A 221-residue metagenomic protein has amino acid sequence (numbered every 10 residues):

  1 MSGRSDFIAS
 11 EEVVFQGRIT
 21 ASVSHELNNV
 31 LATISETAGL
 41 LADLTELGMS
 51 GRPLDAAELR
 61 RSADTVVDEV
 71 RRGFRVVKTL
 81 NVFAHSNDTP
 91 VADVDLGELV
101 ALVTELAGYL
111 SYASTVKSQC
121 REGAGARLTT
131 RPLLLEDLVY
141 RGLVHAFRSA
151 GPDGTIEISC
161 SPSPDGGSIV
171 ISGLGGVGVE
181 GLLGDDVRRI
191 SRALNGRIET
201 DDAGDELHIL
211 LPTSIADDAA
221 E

Functional and structural regions predicted by a protein language model:
M1-F15: Conserved signal-transmission helix
G17-L31, R131-G154, L183-A193: Conserved ATP-binding N-box helix of the HATPase_c
L27, T33-L41, V66: Hydrophobic a/d heptad positions of the DHp
A42, G48, P53-A113: Conserved DHp (HisKA) dimerization/phosphotransfer helix of two-component histidine kinases, i.e., the long coiled-coil
A92, A124, T130-R131, L135: Conserved ATP-binding motifs of the histidine kinase catalytic
K117-R127, S163: Conserved catalytic submotifs in the C-terminal HATPase_c
D153-S172: Short beta-strand/loop element within the Bergerat-fold HATPase_c
E180-G181, D185-E221: Flexible, glycine-/charge-rich segments associated with ATP-binding catalytic modules
